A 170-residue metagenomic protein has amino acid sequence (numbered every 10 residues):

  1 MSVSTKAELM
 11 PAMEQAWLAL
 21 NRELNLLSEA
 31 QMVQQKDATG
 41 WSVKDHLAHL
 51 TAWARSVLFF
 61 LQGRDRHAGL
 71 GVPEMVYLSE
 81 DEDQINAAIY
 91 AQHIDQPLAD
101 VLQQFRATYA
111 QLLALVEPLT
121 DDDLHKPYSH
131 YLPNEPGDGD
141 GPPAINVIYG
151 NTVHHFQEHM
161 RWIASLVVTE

Functional and structural regions predicted by a protein language model:
M1-E8, S56-A107, E170: Short, helix-capping/interhelical loops that line the mouth of catalytic, cofactor-, or ligand-binding pockets
V3-E29, A52-Q62, G150-Q157: Alpha-helical bundle segments that constitute or directly flank the non-heme di-iron/ferroxidase center
M10, N21, K44-L47, T51 (+6 more regions): Non-transmembrane alpha-helical segments in soluble domains of secreted/periplasmic/extracellular proteins
L18-K44, G63-A68, L115-D138: Helix-loop segments that flank and shape redox-cofactor active sites
G40-S42, A88-Y90, P143: Short, glycine/alanine-rich amphipathic alpha-helical segment that often forms an alpha-turn-alpha hairpin
E135-T152: Individual transmembrane alpha-helices with interfacial aromatic-anchor signatures
Y149-E170: A hydrophobic membrane-anchoring alpha-helix module
